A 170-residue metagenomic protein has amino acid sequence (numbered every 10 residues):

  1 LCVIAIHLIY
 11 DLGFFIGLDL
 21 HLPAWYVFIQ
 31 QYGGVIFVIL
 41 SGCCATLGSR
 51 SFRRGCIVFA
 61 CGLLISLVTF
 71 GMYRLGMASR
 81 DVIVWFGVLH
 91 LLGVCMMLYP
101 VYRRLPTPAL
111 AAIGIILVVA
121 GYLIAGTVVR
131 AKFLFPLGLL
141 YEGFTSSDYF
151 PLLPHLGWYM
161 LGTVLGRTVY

Functional and structural regions predicted by a protein language model:
L1-Y170: Alpha-helical transmembrane segments and their immediate juxtamembrane cytosolic regions
